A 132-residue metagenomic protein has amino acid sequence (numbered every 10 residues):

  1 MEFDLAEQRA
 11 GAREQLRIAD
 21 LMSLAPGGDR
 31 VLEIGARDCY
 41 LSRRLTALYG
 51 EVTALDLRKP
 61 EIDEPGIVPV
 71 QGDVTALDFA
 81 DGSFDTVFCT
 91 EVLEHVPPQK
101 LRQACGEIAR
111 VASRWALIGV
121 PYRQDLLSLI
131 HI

Functional and structural regions predicted by a protein language model:
M1-D81, T86-F88, R102-C105: Conserved N-terminal segment of class I S-adenosyl-L-methionine
F3-Q8, P69, T75, P97-H131: S-adenosyl-L-methionine-dependent methyltransferase catalytic module, highlighting the catalytic core
E91-H95: Short catalytic micro-motifs in class I SAM-dependent methyltransferases
